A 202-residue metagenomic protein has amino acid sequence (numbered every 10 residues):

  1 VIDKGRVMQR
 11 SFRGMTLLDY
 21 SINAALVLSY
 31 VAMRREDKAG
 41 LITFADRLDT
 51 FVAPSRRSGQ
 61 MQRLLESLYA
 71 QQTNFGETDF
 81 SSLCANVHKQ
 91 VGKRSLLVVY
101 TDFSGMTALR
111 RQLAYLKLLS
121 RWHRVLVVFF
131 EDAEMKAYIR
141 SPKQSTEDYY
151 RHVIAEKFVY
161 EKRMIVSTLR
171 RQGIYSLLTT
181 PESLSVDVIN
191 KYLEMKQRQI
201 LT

Functional and structural regions predicted by a protein language model:
V1-T202: Exposed, interaction-prone extracellular/peripheral surfaces
